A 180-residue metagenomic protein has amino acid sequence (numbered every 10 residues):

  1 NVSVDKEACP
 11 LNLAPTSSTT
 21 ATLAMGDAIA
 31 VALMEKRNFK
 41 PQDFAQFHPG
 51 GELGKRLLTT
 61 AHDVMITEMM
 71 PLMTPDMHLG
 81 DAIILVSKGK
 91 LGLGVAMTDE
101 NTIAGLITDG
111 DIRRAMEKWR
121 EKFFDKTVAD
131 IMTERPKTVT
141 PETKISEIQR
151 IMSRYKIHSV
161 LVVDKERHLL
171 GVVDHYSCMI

Functional and structural regions predicted by a protein language model:
N1-N38: Short alpha-helices
S18, T22, G26, G50 (+3 more regions): Generic structural signal for well-ordered, non-membrane alpha-helical segments in soluble metabolic enzymes
E35-I66: Internal, active-site/partner-interface "lid" segment
Q46, I66, R114, K118 (+2 more regions): Phosphate-coordinating loops and pocket residues in cytosolic domains that bind phosphorylated ligands
L57-M70, D125-P136: Bateman (tandem CBS) regulatory domains
V64, V86-K90, G94-D111, M152 (+1 more regions): A glycine-centered beta-loop-beta connector
L72-K90, M116, T138-I157, V162-E166 (+1 more regions): The conserved cystathionine-beta-synthase
L93-V95, E100-S153: Helical hairpin unit composed of two closely spaced alpha helices linked by a short loop
